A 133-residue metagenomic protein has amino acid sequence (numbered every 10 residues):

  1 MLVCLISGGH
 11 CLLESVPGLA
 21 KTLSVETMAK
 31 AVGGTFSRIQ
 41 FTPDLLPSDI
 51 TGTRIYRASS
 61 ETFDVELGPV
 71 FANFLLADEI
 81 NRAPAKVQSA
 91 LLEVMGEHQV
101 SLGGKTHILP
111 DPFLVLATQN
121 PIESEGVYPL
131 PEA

Functional and structural regions predicted by a protein language model:
M1-V3, Y56-L76: Conserved alpha-helical scaffold flanking the Walker A/P-loop in AAA+ ATPase domains
L2-T42: Walker A/P-loop
G8-G9, V32-F36, F71-A72, G96-H98 (+1 more regions): Short glycine-/polar-rich loops that comprise or flank the Walker A/P-loop and associated switch/sensor motifs
L13, I50, L91: Residue-level signature of catalytic and energy-coupling elements of molecular machines, predominantly ATP/GTP-dependent
S15, D78-E79, A90: Walker B catalytic acidic pair
V16, I50, T118: P-loop (Walker A) phosphate-binding loop of NTP-binding proteins
L23, K86, A90: Conserved Walker
R57-T62, E79-V87, M95-A133: Canonical AAA+ ATPase core
